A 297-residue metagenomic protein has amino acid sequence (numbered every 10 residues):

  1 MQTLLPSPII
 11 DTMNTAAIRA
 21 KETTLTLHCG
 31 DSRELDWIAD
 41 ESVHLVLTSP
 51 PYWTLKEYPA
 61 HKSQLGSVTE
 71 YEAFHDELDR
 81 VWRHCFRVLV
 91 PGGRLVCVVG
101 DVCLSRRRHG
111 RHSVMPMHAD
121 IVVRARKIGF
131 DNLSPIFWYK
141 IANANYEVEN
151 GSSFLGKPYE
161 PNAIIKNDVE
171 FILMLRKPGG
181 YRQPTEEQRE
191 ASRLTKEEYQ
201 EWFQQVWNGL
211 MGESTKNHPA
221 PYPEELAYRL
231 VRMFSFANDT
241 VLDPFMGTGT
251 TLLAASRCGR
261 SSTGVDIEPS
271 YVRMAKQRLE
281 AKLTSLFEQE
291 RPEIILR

Functional and structural regions predicted by a protein language model:
Q2-M274, L296: Core catalytic lobe of class I
S270-R297: Cysteine-dependent PTP/DSP-like catalytic domain, specifically the C-terminal lobe
